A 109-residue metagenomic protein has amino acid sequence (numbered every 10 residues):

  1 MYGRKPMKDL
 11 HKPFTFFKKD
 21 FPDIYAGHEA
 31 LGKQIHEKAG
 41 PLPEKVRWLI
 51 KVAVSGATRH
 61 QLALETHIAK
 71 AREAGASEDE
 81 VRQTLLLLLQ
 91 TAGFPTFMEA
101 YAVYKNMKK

Functional and structural regions predicted by a protein language model:
M1-V46, R72, E99-K109: Acidic, glycine/proline-rich low-complexity segments that act as flexible tails and inter-domain linkers
A30, A53, L87-Q90: Residues within well-ordered alpha-helical secondary structure of globular protein domains
V46-L49, V81: Short runs of predominantly hydrophobic/aromatic residues within well-ordered alpha helices that form helix-helix
W48-Q61: Amphipathic, charged-and-aliphatic alpha-helical interface segments that function as noncatalytic docking
T58-L85: Mid-chain, well-packed structural core segment of small domains
E78-K105: C-terminal structural segments of small proteins and small subunits
